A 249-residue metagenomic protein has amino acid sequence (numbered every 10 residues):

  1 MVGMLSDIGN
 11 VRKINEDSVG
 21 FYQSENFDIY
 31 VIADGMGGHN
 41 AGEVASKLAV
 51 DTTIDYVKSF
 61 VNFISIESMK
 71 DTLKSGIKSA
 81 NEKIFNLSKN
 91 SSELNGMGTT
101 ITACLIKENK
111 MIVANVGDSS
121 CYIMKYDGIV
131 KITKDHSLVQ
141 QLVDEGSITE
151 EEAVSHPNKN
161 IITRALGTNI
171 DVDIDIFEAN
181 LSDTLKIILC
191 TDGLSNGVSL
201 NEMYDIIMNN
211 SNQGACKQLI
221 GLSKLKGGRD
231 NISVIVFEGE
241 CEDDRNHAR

Functional and structural regions predicted by a protein language model:
M1-R249: PP2C/PPM-type serine/threonine phosphatase catalytic domain
